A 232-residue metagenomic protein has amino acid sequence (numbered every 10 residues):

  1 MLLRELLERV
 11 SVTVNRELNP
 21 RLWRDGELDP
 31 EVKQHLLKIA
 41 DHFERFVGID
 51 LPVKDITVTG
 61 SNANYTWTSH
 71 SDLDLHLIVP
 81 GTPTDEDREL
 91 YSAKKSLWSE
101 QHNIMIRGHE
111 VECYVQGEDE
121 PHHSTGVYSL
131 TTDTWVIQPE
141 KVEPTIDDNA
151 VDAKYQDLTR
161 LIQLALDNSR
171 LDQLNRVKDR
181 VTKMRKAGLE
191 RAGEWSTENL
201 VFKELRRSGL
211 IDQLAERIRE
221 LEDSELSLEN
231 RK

Functional and structural regions predicted by a protein language model:
M1-L7: Enriched but not universal
E8-S71, I78-K232: Catalytic core of pol beta-like nucleotidyltransferases
